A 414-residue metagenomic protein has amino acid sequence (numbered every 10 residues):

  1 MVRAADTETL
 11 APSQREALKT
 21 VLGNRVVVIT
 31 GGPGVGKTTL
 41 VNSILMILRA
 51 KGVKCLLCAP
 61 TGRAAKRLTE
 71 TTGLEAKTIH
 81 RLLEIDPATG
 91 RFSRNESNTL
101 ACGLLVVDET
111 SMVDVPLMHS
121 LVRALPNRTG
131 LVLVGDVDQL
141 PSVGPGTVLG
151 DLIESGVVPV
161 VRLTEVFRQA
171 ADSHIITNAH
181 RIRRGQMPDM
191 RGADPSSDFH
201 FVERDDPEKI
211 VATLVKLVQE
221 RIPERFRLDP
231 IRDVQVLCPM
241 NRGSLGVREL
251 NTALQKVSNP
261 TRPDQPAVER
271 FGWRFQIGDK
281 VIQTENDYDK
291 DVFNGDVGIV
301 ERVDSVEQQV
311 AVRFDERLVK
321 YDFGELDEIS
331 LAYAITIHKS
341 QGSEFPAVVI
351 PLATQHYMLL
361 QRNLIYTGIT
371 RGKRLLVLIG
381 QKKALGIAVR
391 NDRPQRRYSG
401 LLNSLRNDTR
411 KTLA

Functional and structural regions predicted by a protein language model:
M1-D6: Conserved adenine-nucleotide phosphate-binding loops and their immediately adjacent elements
E8-G23: N-terminal pre-P-loop "Q-motif" helix
G23, S43, I47-V53, A59-T71 (+7 more regions): Conserved helicase motor core of SF1/SF2 NTP-dependent helicases
V27-T69, V134, F199-D206, V218-G243 (+1 more regions): Conserved RecA-like ASCE P-loop NTPase motor core of nucleic-acid helicases/translocases
V28, C58, L104-D108, L237 (+3 more regions): Structural motif
P126, Q276-I277, F293, S340: Residue-level recognition of short, solvent-exposed, well-ordered loop/turn junctions that link secondary-structure
V137-K290, E301: Conserved helicase motor core of P-loop NTPases
R184, I282, N294-A414: C-terminal accessory regions
